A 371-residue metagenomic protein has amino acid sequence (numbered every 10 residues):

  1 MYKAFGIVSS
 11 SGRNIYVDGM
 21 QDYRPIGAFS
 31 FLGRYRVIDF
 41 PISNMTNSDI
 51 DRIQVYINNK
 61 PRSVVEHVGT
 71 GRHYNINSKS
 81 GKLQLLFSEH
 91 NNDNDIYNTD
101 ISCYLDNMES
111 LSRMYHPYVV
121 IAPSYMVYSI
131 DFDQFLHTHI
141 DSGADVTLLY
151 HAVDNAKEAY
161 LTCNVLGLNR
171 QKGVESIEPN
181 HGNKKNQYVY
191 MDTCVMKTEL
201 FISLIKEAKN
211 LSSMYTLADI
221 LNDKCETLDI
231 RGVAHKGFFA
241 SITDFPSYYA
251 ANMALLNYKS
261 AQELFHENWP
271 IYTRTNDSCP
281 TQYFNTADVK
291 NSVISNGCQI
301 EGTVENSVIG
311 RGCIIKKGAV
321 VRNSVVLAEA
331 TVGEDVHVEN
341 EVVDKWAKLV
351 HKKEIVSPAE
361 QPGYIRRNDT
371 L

Functional and structural regions predicted by a protein language model:
M1-A254, I365: Unchanged
M1-S10, E199, K209-L371: Left-handed beta-helix
